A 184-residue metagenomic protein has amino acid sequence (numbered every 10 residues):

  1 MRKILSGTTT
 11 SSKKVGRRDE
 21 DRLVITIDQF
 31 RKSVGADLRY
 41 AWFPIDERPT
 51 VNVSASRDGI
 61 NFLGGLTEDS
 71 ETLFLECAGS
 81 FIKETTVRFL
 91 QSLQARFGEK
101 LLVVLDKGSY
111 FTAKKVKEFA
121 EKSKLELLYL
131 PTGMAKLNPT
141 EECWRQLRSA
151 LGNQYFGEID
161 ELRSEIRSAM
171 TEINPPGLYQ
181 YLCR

Functional and structural regions predicted by a protein language model:
M1-G7: Short Lys/Arg-enriched helix C-cap and helix-to-coil transition segments that create basic nucleic-acid-contact patches
G7-Q91: Extended, low-complexity cationic-aromatic segments
D21-R22, T140-R184: C-terminal anion-handling pockets and recognition modules
I25-D28, V103-L105, Y129-P131, C183: Short beta-strand segments
I25-R31, G64, L105-K107, N138-E141 (+1 more regions): Short, conserved catalytic/metal-binding motifs centered on acidic residues
D37-T50, V116-P131, A150: A short alpha/beta connector and helix-capping loop motif
K83-L130: RNase H-like DDE/DDD metal-dependent nuclease/strand-transfer catalytic core used by mobile genetic elements
D106-K107, K114, L128-A150, D160: RNase H-like two-metal-ion nuclease catalytic core shared by retroviral integrases and related mobile-element nucleases
